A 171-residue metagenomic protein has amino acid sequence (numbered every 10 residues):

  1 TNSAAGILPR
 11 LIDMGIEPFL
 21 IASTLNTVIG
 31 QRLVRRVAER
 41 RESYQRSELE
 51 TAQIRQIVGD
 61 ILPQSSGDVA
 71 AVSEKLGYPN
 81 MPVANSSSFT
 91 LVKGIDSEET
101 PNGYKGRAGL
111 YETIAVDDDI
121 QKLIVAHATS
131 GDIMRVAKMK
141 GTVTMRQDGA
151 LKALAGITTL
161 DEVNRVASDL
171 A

Functional and structural regions predicted by a protein language model:
T1-A171: Short, flexible helix-loop junctions that flank or precede catalytic/ligand sites
